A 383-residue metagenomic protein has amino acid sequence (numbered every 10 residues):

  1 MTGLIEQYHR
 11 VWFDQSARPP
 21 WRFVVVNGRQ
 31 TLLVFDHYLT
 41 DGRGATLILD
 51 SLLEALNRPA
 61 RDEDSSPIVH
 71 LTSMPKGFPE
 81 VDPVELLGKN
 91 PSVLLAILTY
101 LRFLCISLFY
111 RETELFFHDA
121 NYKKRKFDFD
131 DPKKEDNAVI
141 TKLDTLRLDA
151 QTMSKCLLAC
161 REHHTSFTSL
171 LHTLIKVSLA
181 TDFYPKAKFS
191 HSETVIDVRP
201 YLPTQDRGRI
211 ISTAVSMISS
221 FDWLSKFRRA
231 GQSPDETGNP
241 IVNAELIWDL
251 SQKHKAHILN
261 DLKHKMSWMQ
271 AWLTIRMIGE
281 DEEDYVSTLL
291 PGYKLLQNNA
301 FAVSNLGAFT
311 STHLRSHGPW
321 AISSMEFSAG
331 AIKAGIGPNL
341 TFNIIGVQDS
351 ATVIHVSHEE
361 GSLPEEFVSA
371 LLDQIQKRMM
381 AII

Functional and structural regions predicted by a protein language model:
M1-R43, L47-D50, E54-N57: Acyl-thioester-dependent condensation/acyltransferase catalytic cores
M1-W21, V34, L157, A180-I383: Acyl-thioester-dependent acyl-group transfer interface
Q7, L39-T46, S51-L158, F189 (+2 more regions): Non-catalytic, low-complexity flexible loops and terminal extensions
A17-L32, F127-Y201, S350-I354: Gly/Ser/Thr-rich phosphate-binding loops and adjoining beta-strand/alpha-helix segments that form adenosine-phosphate
T40, L53-A60, R161-E162, I175-Y184 (+1 more regions): Hydrophobic/aromatic-lined pockets within catalytic cores
R43, L47, Q151, S166 (+3 more regions): Generic recognition of stable, solvent-exposed alpha-helical segments in well-folded globular domains
A45-D50, E54-A55, T173, R315-S316 (+1 more regions): Short coil/turn segments at secondary-structure boundaries
